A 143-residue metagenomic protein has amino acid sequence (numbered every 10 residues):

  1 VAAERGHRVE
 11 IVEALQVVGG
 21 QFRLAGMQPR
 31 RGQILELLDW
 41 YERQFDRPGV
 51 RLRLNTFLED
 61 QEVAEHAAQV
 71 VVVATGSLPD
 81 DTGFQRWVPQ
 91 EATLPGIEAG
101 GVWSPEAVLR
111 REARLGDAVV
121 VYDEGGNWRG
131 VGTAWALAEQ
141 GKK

Functional and structural regions predicted by a protein language model:
V1-L15, R53-E65, A74-K143: Rossmann-like dinucleotide/flavin-binding elements
G20-E65: N-terminal Rossmann-like dinucleotide/flavin-binding domain of flavoprotein oxidoreductases that bind FAD/FMN
V70: Short, Asp-centered acidic motifs that coordinate Mg2+ and/or phosphate in catalytic or ligand-binding sites
